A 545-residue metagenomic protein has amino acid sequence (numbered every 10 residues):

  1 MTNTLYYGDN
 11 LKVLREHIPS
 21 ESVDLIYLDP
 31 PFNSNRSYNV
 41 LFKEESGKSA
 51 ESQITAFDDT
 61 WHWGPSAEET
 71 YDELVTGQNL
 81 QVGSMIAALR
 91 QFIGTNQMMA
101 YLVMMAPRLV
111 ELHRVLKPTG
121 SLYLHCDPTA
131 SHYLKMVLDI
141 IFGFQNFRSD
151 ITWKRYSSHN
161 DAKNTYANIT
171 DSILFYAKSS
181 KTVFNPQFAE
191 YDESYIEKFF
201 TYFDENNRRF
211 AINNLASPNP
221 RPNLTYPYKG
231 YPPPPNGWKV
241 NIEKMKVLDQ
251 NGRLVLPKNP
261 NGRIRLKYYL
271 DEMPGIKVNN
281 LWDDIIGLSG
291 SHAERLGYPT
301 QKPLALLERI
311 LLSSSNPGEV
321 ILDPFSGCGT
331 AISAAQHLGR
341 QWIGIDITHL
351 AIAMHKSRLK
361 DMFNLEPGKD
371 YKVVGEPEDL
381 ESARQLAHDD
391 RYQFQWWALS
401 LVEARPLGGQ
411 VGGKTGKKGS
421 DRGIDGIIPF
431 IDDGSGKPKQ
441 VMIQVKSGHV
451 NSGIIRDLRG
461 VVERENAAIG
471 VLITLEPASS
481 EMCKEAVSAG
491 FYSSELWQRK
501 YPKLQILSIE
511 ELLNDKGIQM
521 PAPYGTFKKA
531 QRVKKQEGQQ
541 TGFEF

Functional and structural regions predicted by a protein language model:
M1-I345, L350-M354: Core catalytic lobe of class I
I343-F545: Mixed-charge (Asp/Glu-Lys/Arg
